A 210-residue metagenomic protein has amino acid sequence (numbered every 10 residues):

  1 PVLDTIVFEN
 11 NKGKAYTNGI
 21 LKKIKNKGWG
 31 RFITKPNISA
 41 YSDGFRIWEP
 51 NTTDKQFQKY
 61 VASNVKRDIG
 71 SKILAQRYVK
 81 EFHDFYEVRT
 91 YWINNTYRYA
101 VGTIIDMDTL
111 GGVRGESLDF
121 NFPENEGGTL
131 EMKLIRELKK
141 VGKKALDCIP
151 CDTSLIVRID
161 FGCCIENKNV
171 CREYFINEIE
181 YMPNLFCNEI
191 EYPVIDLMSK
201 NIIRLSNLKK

Functional and structural regions predicted by a protein language model:
P1-F45: A conserved helix-loop-beta module that forms one wall/lid of the active-site cleft in ATP-utilizing catalytic domains
V7, G102, E178-I179: Short clusters of small/polar residues that mark proteolytic maturation junctions
N10, E49-N51, C163: Short beta-strand-to-loop capping motifs
G28, I38-P150, F175: Phosphate-binding site of ATP-dependent enzymes
I105-D106, G162-C164: Short glycine-enriched loops at secondary-structure junctions
P150-L155, C163-K210: C-terminal active-site "lid" helix and adjoining low-complexity regulatory extension at the edge of ATP-using catalytic
I159: Catalytic phosphate/metal-binding cores of nucleic-acid and nucleotide-processing enzymes, i.e., regions that mediate
